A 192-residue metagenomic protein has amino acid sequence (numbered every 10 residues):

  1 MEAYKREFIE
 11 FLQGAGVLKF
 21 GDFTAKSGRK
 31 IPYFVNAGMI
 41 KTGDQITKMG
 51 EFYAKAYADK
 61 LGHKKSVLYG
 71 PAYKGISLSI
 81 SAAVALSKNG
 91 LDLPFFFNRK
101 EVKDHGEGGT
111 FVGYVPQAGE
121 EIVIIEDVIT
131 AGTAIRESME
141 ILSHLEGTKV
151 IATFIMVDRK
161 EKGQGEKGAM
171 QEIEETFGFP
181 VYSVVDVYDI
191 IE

Functional and structural regions predicted by a protein language model:
M1-I125, A131-E192: PRPP-associated nucleotide enzymes
